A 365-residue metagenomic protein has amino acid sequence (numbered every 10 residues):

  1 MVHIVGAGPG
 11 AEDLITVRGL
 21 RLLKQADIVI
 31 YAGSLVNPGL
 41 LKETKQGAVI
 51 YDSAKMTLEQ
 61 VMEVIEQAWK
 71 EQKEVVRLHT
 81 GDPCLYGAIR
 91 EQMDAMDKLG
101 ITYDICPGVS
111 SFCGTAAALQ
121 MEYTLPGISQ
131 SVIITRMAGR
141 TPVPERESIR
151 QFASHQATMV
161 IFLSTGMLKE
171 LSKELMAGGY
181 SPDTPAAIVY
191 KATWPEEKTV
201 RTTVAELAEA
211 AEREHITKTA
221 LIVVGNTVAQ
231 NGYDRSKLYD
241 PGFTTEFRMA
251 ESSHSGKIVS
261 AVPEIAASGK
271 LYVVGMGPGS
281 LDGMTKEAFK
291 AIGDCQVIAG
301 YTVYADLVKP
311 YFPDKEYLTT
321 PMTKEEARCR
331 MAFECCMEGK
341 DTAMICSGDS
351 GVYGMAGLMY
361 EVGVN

Functional and structural regions predicted by a protein language model:
M1-K55, Q151, V262-L318: Glycine-rich, flexible N-terminal cofactor/catalytic loop recognition
V2-I4, Q60, E71-V75, S131 (+2 more regions): A contiguous loop/helix-start segment that scaffolds small-molecule binding in enzyme catalytic cores
P9-E12, L35, T80-C84, G139-R140 (+5 more regions): Short glycine-rich anion-binding loops that position phosphate/pyrophosphate groups of nucleotides and phosphorylated
P9-G10, S34-V36, D52-E59, V109-S111 (+6 more regions): Short, acidic/turn-prone active-site loops that include or flank metal/cofactor- and phosphate-binding residues
A11, C84-H155, K198-R201, S280 (+1 more regions): Class I SAM-dependent methyltransferase SAM-binding "motif I" and its flanking Rossmann-like core
R18-L22, T44-G47, Q92-A95, I149-F152 (+6 more regions): Short, solvent-exposed amphipathic alpha-helical segments in soluble enzyme and RNA/protein-processing domains
Y31-G33, D52, V76-T80, Y103-G108 (+7 more regions): General beta-strand structural signal in soluble alpha/beta enzymes
M56-K70, A88, T323-K340, G351: Short phosphate-binding loop-to-helix
